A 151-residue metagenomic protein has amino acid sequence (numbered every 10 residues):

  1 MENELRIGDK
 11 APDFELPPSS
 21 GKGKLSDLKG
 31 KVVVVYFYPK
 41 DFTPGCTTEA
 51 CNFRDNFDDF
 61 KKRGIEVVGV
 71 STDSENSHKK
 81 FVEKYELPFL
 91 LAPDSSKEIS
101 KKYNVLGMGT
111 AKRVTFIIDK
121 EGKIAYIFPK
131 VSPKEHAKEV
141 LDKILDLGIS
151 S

Functional and structural regions predicted by a protein language model:
M1-S151: Chalcogenol-based redox active-site neighborhoods
